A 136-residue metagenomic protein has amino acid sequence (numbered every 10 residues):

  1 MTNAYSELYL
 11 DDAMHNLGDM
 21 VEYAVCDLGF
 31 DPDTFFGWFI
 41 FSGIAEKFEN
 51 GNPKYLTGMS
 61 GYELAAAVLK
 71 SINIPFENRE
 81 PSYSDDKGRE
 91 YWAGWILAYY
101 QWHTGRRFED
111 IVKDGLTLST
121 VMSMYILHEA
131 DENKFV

Functional and structural regions predicted by a protein language model:
M1-H103, I111, G115, M124-V136: C-terminal alpha-helical interaction appendages
